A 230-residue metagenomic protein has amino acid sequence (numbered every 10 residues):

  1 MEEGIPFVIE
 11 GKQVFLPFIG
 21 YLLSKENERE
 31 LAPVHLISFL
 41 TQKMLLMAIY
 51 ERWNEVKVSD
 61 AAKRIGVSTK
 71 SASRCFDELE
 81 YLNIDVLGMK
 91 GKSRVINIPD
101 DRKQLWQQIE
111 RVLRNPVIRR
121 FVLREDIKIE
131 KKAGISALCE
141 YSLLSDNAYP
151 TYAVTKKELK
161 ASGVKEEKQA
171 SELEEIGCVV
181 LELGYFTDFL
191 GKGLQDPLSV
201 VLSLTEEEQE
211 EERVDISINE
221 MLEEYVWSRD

Functional and structural regions predicted by a protein language model:
M1-Q13, P17, W106-D230: Long, low-complexity, charge-rich intrinsically disordered regions
F18-K43: Short alpha-helical segments that sit at the start of domains
F39-W53: Short amphipathic alpha-helical interface segments
R52-I65: Short acidic, hydrophobic short linear motifs in intrinsically disordered regions
E80-G91: A short, conserved structural fragment
G91-P99: Minor-groove-contacting beta-hairpin "wing" of winged helix-turn-helix DNA-binding domains
